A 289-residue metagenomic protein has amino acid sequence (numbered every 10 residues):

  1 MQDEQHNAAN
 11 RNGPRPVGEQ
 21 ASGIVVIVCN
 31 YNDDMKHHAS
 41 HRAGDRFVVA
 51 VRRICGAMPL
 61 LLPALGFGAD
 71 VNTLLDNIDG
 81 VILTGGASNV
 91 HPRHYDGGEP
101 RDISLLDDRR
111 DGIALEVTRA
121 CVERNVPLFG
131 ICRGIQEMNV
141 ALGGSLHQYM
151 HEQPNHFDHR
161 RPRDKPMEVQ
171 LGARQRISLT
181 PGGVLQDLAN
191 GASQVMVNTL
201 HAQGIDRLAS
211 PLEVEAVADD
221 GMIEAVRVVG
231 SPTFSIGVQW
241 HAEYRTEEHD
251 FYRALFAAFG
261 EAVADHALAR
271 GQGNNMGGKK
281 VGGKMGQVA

Functional and structural regions predicted by a protein language model:
M1-F129, V140-H147, H151-A189, M196 (+5 more regions): N-terminal beta1-alpha1 cap of cysteine-dependent amidohydrolase-like domains
G130, I135: Glycine-rich beta-to-alpha active-site loop
I236-Q239: Active-site-proximal beta-strand elements of phosphoester/diester hydrolases
